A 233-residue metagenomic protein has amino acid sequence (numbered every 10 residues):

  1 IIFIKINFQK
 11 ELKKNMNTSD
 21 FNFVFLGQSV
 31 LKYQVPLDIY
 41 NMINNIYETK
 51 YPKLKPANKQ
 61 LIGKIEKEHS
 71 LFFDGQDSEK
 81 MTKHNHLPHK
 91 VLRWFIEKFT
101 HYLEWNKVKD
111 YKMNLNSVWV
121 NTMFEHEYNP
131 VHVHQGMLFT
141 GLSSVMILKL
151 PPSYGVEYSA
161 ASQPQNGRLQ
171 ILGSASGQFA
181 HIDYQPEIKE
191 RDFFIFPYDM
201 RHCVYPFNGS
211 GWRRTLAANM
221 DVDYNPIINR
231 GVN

Functional and structural regions predicted by a protein language model:
I1-N15, P226: N-terminal amphipathic/basic-hydrophobic helices that include classical n-h-c signal peptides and signal-anchor
L12-D110, H126-N129: Non-heme Fe(II)/2-oxoglutarate
V108-V118: A short coil-to-beta-strand element that immediately follows conserved catalytic motifs
W119-I195, G211-W212, P226-R230: Catalytic core of non-heme Fe(II) oxygenases with the double-stranded beta-helix
L148, M200, M220-V222: Short beta-strand segments enriched in hydrophobic/aromatic residues within well-folded beta-rich domains
I195-R201: Terminal, low-complexity interaction segments
R201-T215: Ligand-binding loop in jelly-roll beta-barrel domains
N219-N233: Double-stranded beta-helix
